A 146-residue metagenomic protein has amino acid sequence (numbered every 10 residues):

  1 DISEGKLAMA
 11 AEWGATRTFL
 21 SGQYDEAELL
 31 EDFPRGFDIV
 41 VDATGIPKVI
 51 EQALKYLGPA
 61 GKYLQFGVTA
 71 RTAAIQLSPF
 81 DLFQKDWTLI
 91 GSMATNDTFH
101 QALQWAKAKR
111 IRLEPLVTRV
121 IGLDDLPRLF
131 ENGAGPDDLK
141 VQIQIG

Functional and structural regions predicted by a protein language model:
D1-Q52, T72: Adenosine-nucleotide cofactor-binding segment
E4, E51, N96-G146: C-terminal hydrophobic helical "lid"/dimerization subdomain of Rossmann-like NAD(P)H-dependent oxidoreductases
P34, G45, G58-P59, A134 (+1 more regions): Short conserved AdoMet
D38-A43, F66-V68, G91-S92, P115-R119: Glycine- and other small-residue-rich loops at beta-strand/loop junctions that grip anionic moieties
P47-A108, I145-G146: Glycine-rich phosphate-binding loop and adjacent beta-alpha segment of Rossmann(oid) nucleotide-cofactor-binding
